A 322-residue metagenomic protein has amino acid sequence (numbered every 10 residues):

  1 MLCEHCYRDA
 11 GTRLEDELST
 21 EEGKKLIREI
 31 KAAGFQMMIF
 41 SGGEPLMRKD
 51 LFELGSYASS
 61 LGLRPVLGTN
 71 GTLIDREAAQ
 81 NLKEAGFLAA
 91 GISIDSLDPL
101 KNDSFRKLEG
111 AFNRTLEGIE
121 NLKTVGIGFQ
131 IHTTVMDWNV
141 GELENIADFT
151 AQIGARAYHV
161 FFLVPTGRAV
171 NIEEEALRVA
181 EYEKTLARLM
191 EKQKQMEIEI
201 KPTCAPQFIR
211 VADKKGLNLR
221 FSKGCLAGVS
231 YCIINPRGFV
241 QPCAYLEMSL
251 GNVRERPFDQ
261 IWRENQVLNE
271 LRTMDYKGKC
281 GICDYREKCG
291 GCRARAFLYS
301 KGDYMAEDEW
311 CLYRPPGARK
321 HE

Functional and structural regions predicted by a protein language model:
M1-L18: Canonical Radical SAM [4Fe-4S] cluster-binding loop centered on the CxxxCxxC motif and its immediate flanking residues
C3, T150, G238, F258: Conserved, mostly hydrophobic/aromatic
E17-S41, M47-P165, L177-R178: Radical SAM/AdoMet-radical enzyme domain recognition
K25-G43, Q266, E270-L271, C280 (+1 more regions): Short Fe-S-cluster ligation motifs
V179-K214, F239-G291, F297: C-terminal accessory region of radical SAM enzymes
K214-K223: Short, basic/aromatic recognition patches
C225-V229: Short, small/polar residue-rich loop motifs at catalytic or cofactor-binding pockets
I234-N235: Short, acidic, Ser/Thr-enriched surface-loop or helix-capping motifs
